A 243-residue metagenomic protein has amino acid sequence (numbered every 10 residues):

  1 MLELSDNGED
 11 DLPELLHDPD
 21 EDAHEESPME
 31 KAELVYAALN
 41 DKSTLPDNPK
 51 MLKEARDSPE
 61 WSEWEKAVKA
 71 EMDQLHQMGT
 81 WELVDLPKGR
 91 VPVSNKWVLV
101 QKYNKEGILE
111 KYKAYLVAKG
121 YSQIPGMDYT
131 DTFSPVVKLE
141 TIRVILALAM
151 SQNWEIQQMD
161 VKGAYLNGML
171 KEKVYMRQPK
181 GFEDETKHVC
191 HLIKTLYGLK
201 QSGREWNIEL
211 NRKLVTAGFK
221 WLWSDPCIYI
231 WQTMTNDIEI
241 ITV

Functional and structural regions predicted by a protein language model:
M1-W223, I228: Chromodomain-type histone methyl-lysine reader module
D225-P226, Q232-N236: Short amphipathic beta-strand starts and helix->beta connectors
N236-V243: Histidine-centered acyl-transfer/condensation active-site motif and its immediate structural neighborhood
